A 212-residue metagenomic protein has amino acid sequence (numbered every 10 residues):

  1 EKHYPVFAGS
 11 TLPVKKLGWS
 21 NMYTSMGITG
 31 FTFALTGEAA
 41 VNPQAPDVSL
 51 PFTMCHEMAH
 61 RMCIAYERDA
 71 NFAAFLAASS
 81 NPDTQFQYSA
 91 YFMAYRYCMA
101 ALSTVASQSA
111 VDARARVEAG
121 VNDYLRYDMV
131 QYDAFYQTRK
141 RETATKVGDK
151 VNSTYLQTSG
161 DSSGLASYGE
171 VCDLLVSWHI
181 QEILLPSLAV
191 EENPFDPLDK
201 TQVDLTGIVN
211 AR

Functional and structural regions predicted by a protein language model:
E1-G37, P43, D47: Auxiliary, metal-adjacent structural segments of Zn-dependent hydrolase domains
A40-Q44, C55-C63, T84-Q85: Second-shell loop/turn segments in exported
A45, M58, M62, A77-A78 (+2 more regions): Generic structural signal for hydrophobic core residues of well-folded globular domains
P46-L50, Y66, Q87, Y91: Secondary-structure capping and boundary motifs in well-ordered enzyme cores
F52-N71, F75-L76: Active-site recognition of the HExxH zinc-binding catalytic motif
D69, A90-M93, K146, E170: Generic recognition of stable, solvent-exposed alpha-helical segments in well-folded globular domains
F72-Y132: Active-site/pore-lining binding-face segments in mid-to-C-terminal subdomains
Y124-R212: Pan-zinc metallopeptidase signature
